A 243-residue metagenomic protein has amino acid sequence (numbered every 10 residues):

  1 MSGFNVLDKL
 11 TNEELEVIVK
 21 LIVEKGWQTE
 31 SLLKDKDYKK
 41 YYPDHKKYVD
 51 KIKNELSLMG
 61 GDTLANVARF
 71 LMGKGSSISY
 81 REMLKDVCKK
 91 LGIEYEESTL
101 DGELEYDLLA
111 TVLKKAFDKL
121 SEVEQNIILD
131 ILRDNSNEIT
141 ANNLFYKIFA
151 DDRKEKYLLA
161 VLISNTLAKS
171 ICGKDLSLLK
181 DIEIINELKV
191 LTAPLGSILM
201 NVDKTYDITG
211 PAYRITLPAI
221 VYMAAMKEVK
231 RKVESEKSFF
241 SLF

Functional and structural regions predicted by a protein language model:
M1-L32, D203-F243: Amphipathic, membrane-inserting segments
M1-N126: N-terminal leader/propeptide segments of preproteins
F4, F70, F117, F145 (+2 more regions): Phenylalanine-focused residue identity feature
N5, N12, N54, N66 (+6 more regions): Detector for Asparagine
E96-L162, T166: Membrane-active, amphipathic/fusogenic segments and juxtamembrane/transmembrane anchors that bind or insert into lipid
T140-R214: Membrane-inserting effector segments that mediate pore formation, membrane fusion, or transient membrane insertion
